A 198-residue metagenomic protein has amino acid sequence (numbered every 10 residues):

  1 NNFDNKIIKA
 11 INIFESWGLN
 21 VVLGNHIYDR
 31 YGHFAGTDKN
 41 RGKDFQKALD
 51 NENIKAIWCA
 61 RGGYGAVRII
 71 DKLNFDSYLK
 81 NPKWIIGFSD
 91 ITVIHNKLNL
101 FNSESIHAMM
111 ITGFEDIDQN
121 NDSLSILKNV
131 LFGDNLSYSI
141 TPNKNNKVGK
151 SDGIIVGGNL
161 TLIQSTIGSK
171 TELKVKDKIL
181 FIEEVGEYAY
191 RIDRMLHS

Functional and structural regions predicted by a protein language model:
N1-N53: ATP/NTP phosphate-donor binding region
W58, I86, I179-F181: Structural motif
W58-V67, F88: N-terminal glycine-rich "phosphate-gripper" loop used for MgATP/nucleotide binding and carboxylate activation
G62-Y64, I91-T92, L160-T161: Short glycine-enriched loops at secondary-structure junctions
L73-L98, E104-M110: Short, acidic/small-residue loops that bind anionic groups at enzyme active sites
S103-G168: Conserved anion/nucleotide-ligand pocket segment
K174-S198: Internal helical hairpin/lid segments
